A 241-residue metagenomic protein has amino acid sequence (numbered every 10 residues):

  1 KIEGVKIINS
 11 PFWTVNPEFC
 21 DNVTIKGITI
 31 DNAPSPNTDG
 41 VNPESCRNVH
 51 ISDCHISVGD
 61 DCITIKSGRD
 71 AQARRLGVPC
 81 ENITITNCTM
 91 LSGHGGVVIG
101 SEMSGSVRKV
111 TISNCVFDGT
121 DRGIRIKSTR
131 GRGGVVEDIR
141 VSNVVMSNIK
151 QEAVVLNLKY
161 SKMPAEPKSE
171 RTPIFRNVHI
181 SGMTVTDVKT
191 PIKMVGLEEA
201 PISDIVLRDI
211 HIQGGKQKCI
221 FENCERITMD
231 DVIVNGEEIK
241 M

Functional and structural regions predicted by a protein language model:
K1-M241: Extracellular/periplasmic carbohydrate-active domains that bind, remodel, or depolymerize complex polysaccharides
